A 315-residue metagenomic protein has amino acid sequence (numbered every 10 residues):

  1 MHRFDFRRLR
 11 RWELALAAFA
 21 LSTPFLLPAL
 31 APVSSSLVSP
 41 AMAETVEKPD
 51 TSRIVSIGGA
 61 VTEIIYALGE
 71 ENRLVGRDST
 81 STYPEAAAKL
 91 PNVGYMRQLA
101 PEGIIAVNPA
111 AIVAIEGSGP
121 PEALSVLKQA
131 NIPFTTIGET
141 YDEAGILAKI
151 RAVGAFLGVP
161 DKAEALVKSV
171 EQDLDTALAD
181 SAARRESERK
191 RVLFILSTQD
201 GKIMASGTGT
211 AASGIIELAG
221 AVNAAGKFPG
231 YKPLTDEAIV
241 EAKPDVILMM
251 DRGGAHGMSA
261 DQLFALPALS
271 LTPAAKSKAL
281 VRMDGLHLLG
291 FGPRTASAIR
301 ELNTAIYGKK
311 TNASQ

Functional and structural regions predicted by a protein language model:
R3-A29, S35: Bacterial N-terminal signal peptides that target proteins for export
A29, A41-A43: Boundary at the C-terminal end of the N-terminal hydrophobic targeting segment
K48-R53, E122-D200, N223-K227, K278-Q315: Extracytoplasmic substrate-binding proteins
R53-V107, A111-A123: A short, structured surface patch at a secondary-structure boundary
G58, E116-G117, E139, F228-Y231 (+3 more regions): Short secondary-structure boundary segments
P101-N108, A130, T235-K243: Short helices/loops that flank or line small-molecule/ion binding pockets
S118-Q129, V246-F264: A ligand-binding cleft/hinge motif common to bilobed small-molecule-binding domains
S206-Y231, D251, V281: His/Asp/Glu-enriched short active-site or ligand-binding loop at hydrolase and phosphoryl-transfer sites
